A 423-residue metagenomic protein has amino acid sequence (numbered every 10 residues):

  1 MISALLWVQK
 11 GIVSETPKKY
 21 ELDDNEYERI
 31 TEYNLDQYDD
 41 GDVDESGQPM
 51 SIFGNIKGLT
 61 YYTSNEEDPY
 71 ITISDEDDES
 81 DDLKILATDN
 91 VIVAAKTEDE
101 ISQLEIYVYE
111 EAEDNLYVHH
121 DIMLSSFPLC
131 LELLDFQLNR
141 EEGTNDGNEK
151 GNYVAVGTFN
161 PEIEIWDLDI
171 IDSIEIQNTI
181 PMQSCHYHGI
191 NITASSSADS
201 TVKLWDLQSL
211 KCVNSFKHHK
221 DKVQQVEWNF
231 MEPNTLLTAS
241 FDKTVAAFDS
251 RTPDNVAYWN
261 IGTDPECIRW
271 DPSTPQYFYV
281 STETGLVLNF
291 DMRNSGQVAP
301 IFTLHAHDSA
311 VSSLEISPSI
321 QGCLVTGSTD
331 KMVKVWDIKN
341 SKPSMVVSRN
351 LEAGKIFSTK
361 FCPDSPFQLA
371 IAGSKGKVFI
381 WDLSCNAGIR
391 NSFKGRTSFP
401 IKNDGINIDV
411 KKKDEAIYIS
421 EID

Functional and structural regions predicted by a protein language model:
M1-V91, E100, N139, N148 (+2 more regions): Terminal intrinsically disordered, low-complexity extensions flanking WD-repeat/beta-propeller proteins
A87-T88, L133-L138, D146-G151, H188-I190 (+9 more regions): Loop/turn segments within WD40 beta-propeller blades
T88-K96, N152-V156: Short beta-strand elements that form the blades of beta-propeller/WD-repeat-like and other beta-sheet-rich scaffold
D99-L104, N160-E164, N191, D199-K203 (+14 more regions): Short coil/turn segments within WD40 beta-propeller repeats
E110, D169-I171, L207-L210, S250-P253 (+3 more regions): Short loop/turn segments that connect beta-strands within beta-propeller blades
H120-I122, I176-Y187, S196, C212-H218 (+8 more regions): Short C-terminal beta-strands that terminate individual repeats in beta-propeller domains, predominantly WD40 blades
S126-D135, E141-N145, Y187-N191, D221-W228 (+6 more regions): Canonical WD40 repeat/beta-propeller blade segments in eukaryotic WD-repeat proteins
P128, E132-H188, T193: Eukaryotic helix-linker segments that join adjacent hydrophobic helices
